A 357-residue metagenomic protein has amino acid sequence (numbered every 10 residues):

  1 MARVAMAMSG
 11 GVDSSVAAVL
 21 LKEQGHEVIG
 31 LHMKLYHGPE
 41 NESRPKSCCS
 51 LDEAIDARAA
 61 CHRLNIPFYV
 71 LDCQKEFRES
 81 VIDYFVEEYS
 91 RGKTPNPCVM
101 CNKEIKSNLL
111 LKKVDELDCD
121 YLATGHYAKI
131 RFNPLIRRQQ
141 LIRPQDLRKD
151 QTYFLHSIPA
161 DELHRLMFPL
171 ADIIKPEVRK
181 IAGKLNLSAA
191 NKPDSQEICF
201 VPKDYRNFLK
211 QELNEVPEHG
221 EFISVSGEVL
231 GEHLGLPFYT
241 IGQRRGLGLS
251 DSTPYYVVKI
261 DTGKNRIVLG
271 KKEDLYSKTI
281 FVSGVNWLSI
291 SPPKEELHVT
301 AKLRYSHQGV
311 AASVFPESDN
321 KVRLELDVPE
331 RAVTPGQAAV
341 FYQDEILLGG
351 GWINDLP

Functional and structural regions predicted by a protein language model:
M1-H156, E177, G183: ATP-dependent adenylation/nucleotidyltransferase module used to activate substrates
A123-R131, L135-P357: AMP-forming adenylation/ATP pyrophosphatase catalytic core
